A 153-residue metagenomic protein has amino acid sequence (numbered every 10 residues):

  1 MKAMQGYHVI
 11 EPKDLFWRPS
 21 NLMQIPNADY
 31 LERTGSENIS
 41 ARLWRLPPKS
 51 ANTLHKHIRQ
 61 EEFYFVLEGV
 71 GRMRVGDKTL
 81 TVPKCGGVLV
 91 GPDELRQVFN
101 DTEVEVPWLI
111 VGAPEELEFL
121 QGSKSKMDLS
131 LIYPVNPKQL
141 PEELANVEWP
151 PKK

Functional and structural regions predicted by a protein language model:
M1-I39, T53, S123-K153: A short, N-terminal "cap"/entry segment at the start of jelly-roll beta-barrel domains of the cupin/DSBH fold
R45-P47, K56-M73, V111-A113: Short, conserved beta-strand element in jelly-roll/cupin
V70-R72, T79, L95, E105: Structural motif
D77-D93: Short acidic-glycine-tyrosine-enriched beta hairpin
L89, E103-G122: A short hydrophobic beta-strand segment most commonly corresponding to one strand of the jelly-roll/cupin
V98-T102: Asparagine-centered strand-capping/turn motif at beta-strand->loop junctions
